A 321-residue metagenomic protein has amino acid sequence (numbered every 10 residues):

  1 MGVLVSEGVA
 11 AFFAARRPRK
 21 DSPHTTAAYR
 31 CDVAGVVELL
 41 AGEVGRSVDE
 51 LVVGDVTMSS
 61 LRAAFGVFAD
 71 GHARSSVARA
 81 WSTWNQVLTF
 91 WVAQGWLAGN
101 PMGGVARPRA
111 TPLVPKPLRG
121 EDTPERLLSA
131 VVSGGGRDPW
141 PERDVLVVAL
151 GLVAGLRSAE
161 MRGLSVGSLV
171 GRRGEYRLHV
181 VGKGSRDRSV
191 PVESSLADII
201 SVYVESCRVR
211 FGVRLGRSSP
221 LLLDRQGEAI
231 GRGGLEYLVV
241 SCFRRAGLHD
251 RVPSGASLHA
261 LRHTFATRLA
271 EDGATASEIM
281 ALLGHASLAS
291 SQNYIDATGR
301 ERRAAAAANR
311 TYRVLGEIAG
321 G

Functional and structural regions predicted by a protein language model:
M1-G321: Conserved catalytic core of the tyrosine transesterase superfamily
